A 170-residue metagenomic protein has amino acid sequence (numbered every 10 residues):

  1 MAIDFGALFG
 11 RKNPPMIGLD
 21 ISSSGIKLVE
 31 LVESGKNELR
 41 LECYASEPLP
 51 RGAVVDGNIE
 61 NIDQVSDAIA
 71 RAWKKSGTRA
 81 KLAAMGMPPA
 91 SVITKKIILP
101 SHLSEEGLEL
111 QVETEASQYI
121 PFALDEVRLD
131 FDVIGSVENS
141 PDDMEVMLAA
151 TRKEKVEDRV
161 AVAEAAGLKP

Functional and structural regions predicted by a protein language model:
M1-P170: Hydrophobic/aromatic-enriched cytosolic interaction surfaces used to assemble or bind macromolecules
